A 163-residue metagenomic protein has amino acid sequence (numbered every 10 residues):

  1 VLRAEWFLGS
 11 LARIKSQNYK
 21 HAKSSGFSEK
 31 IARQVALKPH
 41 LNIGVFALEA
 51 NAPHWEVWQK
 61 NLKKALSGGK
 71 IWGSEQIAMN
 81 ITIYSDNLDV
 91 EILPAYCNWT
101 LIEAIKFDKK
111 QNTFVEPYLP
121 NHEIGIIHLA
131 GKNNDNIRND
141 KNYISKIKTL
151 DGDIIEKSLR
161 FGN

Functional and structural regions predicted by a protein language model:
V1-N163: Glycosyltransferase catalytic domains, chiefly GT-A lineage
